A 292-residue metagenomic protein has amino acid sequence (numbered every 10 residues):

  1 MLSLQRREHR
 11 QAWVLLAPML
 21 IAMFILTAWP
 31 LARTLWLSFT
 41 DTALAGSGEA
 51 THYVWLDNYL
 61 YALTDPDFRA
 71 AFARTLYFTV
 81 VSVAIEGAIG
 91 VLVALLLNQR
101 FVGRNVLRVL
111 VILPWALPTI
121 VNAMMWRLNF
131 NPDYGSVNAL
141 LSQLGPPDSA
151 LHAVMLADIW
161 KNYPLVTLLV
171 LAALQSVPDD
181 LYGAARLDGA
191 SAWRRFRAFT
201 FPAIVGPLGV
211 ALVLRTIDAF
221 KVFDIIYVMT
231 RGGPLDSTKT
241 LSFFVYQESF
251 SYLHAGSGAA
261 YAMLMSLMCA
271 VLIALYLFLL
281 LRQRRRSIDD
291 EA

Functional and structural regions predicted by a protein language model:
M1-R7: Short, Lys/Arg-rich, polar N-terminal cytosolic tail immediately upstream of the first transmembrane signal-anchor
E8-A292: A structural signal for multi-pass alpha-helical bundles of membrane permease subunits that mediate small-molecule
